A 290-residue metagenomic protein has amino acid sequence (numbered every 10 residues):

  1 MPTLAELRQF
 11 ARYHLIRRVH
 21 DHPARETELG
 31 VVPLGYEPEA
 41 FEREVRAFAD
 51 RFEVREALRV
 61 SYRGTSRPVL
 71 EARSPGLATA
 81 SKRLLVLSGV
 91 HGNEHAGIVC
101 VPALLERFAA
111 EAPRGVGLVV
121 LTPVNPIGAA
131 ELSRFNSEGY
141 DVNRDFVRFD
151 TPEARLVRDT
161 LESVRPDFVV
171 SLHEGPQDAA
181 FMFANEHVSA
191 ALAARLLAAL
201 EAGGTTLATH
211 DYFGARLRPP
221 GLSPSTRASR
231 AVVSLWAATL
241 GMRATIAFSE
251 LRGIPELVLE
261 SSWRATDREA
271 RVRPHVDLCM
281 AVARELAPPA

Functional and structural regions predicted by a protein language model:
M1-L70: Short glycine- and acidic-rich boundary segments immediately preceding or forming the N-terminal edge of structured
V31-P33, N143-V147, D267: Second-shell loop/turn segments in exported
E37-A40, F149-L156, L192, R271-P274 (+1 more regions): Soluble or luminal CAZymes and related metallo-dependent hydrolases
A57, V69-E71, V120, V169 (+2 more regions): Conserved beta-strand scaffold positions in the cores of enzyme catalytic domains, especially in NTP/NDP-utilizing
V69-A80: Short beta-strand-to-loop junctions in surface cap/lid or active-site-entrance loops
A80-L85, E256-V258: Glycine-rich, often proline-containing surface loops adjacent to acidic residues and nearby aromatics that form
S81-R83, V90-A215, P219, S223-P224: Active-site/substrate-binding loop(s) of hydrolase catalytic cores
S229-A290: Active-site-adjacent mobile loop/cap segments within catalytic or ligand-binding domains
